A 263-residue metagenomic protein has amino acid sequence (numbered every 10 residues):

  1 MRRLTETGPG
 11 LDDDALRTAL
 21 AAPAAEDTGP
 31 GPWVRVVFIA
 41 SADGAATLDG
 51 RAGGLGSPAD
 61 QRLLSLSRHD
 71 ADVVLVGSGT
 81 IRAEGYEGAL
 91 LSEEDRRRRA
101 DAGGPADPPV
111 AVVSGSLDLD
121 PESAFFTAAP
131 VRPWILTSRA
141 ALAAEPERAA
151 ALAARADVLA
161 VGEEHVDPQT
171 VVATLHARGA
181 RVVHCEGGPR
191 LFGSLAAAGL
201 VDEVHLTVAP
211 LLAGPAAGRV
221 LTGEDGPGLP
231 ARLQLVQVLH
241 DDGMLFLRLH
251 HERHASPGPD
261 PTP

Functional and structural regions predicted by a protein language model:
M1-P263: Enzymes that bind and transform nitrogen-containing heteroaromatic metabolites
